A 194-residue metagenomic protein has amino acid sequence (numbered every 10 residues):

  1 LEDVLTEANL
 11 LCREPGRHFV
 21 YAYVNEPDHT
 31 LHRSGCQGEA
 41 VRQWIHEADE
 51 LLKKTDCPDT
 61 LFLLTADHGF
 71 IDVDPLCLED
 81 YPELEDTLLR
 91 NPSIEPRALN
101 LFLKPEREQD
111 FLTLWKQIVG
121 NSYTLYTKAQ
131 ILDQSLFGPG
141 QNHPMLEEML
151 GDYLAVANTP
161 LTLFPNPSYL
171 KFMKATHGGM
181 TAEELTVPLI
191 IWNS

Functional and structural regions predicted by a protein language model:
L1-S194: Feature captures the catalytic ectodomains and active-site-proximal regions of enzymes that hydrolyze or transfer
